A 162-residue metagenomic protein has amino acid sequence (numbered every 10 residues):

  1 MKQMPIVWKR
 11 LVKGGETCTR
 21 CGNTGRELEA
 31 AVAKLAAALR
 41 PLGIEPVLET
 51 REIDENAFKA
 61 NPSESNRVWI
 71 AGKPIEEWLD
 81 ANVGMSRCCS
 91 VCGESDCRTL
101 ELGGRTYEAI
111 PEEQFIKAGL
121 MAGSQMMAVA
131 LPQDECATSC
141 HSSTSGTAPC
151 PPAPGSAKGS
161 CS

Functional and structural regions predicted by a protein language model:
M1-P46, F58-S63, R67-A71, I75-S162: Non-globular targeting/processing and membrane-anchoring segments
R51-F58: Short, solvent-exposed loop/turn elements at beta->coil junctions and helix N-caps that rim active or binding pockets
